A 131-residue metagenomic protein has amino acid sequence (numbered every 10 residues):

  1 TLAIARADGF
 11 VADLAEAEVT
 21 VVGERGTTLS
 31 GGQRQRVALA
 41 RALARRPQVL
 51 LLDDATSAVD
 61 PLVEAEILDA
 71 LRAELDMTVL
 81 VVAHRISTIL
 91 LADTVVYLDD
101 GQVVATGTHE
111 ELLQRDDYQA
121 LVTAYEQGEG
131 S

Functional and structural regions predicted by a protein language model:
T1-V21, A120-L121: Conserved "ABC signature" C-loop
D13, A17, D69, R85 (+1 more regions): C-terminal portion of ABC ATPase nucleotide-binding domains
V21, T28, R34-V37, E64: ABC ATPase nucleotide-binding domain signature region
L39, V82: Hydrophobic anchor residue at the start of the ABC signature
R46: Conserved catalytic motifs of ABC-family nucleotide-binding domains
L50-D53: Catalytic Walker B motif of ABC-type/P-loop ATPase nucleotide-binding domains
A70-V81: Conserved catalytic loops of ABC-family nucleotide-binding domains
